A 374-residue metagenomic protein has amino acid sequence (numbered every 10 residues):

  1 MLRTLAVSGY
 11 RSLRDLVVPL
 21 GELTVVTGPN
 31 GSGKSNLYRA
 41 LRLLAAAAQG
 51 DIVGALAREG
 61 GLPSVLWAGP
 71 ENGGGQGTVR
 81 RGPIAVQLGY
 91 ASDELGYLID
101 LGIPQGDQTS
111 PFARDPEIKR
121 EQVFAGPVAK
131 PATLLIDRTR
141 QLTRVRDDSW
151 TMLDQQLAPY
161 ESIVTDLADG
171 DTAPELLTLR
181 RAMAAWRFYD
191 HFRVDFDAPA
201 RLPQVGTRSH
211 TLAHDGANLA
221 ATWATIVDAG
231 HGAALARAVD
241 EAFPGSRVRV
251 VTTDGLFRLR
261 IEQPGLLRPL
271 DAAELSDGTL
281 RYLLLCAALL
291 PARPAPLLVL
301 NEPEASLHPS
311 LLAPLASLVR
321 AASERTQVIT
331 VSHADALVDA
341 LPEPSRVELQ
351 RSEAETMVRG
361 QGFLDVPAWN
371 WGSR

Functional and structural regions predicted by a protein language model:
M1-R14: N-terminal pre-Walker A segment at the start of P-loop NTPase domains
D15-G21, L290-R293: Phosphate-binding P-loop
E22-L62, Y282-C286, A334: Phosphate-binding glycine-rich loops of NTP-binding sites
R39-G106: Conserved P-loop NTP-binding catalytic core
A91-A229, A233, R237: Electropositive, glycine-dotted interaction segments that contact anionic polymers or phosphate-rich ligands
N218, A224, R237-L290, P303-A313 (+1 more regions): Conserved ABC ATPase signature
L298-E302: Catalytic Walker B motif of ABC-type/P-loop ATPase nucleotide-binding domains
A313-R374: C-terminal lobe/lid and adjacent interdomain/linker elements of RecA-like ASCE P-loop ATPase modules
